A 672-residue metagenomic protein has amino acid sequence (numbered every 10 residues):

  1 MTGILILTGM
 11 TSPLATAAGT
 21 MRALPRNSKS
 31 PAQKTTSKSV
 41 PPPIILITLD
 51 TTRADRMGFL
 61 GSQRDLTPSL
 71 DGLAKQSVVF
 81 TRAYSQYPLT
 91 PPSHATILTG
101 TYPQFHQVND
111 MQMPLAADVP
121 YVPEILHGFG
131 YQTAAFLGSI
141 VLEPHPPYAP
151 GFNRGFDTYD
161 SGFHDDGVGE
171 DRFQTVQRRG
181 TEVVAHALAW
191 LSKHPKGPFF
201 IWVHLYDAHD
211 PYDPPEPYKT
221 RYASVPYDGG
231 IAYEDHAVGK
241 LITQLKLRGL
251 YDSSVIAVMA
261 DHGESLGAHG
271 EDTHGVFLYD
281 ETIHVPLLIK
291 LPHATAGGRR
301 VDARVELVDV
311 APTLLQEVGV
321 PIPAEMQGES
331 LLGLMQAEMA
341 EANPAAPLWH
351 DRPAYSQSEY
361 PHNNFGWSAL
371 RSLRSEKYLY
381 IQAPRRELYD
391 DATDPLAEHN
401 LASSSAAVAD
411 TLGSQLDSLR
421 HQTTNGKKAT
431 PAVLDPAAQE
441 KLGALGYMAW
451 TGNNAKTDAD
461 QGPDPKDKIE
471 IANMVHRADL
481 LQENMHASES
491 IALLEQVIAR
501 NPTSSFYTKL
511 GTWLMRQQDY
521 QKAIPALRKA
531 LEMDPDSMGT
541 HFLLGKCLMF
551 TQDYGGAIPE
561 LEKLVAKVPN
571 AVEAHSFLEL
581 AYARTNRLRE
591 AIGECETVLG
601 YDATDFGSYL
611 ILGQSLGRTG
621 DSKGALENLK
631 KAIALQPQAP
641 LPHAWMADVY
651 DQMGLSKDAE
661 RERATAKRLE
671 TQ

Functional and structural regions predicted by a protein language model:
G3, G9-K546, F550-D553, P559 (+8 more regions): Catalytic domains that recognize anionic headgroups
Q496-A499, K529-E532, K563-A566, E596-G600 (+2 more regions): Conserved structural position within tetratricopeptide repeats
V572-G607, G613-Q614: Eukaryotic tandem repeat interaction scaffolds
T604-M653: Ankyrin-repeat and related helical/solenoid repeat scaffolds used for protein-protein interactions
L641-Q672: Terminal, low-structured helical/coil segments at or just beyond the last alpha-helical repeat
